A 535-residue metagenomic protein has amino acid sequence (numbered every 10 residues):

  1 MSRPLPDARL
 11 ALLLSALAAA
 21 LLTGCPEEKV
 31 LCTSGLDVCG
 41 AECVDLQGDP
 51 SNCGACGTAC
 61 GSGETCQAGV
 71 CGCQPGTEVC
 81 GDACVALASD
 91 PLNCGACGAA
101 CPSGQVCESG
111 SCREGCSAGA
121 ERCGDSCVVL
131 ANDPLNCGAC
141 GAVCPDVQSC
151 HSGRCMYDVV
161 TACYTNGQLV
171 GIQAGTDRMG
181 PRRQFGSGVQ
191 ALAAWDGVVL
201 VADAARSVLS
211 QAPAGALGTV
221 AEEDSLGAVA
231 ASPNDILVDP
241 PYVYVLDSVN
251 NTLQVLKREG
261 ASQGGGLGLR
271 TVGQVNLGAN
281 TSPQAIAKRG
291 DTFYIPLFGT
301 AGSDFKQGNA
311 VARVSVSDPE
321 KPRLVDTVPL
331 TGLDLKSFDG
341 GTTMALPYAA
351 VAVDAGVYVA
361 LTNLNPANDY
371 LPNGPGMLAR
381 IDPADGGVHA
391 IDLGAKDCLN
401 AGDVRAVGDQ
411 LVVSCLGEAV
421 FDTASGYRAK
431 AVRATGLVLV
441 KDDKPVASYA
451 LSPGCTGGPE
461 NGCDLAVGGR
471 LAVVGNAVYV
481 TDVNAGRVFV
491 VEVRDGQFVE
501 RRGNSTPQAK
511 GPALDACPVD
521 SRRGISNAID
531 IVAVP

Functional and structural regions predicted by a protein language model:
S2-L14: Bacterial N-terminal signal peptides that target proteins for export
R3, T58, A99, A142 (+3 more regions): Residue-level marker of positions within ordered structural domains that often coincide with functionally constrained
L12-L13, A41, D82, D125 (+3 more regions): Generic detector of short alpha-helix boundary/capping microenvironments and adjacent low-complexity segments
A18: Active-site phosphate/ATP/adenylate-binding loop shared across adenylate-forming ligases
L21-G24: C-terminal motif of bacterial Sec signal peptides marking the signal peptidase cleavage site
P26-Y157: Cysteine-rich modules of extracellular adhesion/ECM and protease-associated proteins
E28-K29, H151-P535: Predominantly soluble domains enriched in secretory-pathway, periplasmic, or organellar proteins
